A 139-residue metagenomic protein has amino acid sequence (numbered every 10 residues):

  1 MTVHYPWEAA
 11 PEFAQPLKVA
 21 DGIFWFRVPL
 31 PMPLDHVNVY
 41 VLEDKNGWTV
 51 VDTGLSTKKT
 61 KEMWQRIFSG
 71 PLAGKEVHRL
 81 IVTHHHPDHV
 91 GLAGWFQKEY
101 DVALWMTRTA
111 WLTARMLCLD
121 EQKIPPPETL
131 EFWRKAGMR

Functional and structural regions predicted by a protein language model:
M1-L17: Short glycine- and acidic-rich boundary segments immediately preceding or forming the N-terminal edge of structured
H4, G54, V82-T83: A generic secondary-structure micro-motif detector that highlights 1-2 residue hydrophobic/ambivalent hotspots embedded
P6-A9, G22-F24, P87: Short amphipathic alpha-helical surface micro-motifs
F13-L72, L119: Conserved beta-strand hairpin/beta-sheet module of binuclear metal-dependent hydrolase folds, prominently
K59, R66-R139: Active-site HxH/HxHxD metal-binding segment of metal-dependent hydrolases
